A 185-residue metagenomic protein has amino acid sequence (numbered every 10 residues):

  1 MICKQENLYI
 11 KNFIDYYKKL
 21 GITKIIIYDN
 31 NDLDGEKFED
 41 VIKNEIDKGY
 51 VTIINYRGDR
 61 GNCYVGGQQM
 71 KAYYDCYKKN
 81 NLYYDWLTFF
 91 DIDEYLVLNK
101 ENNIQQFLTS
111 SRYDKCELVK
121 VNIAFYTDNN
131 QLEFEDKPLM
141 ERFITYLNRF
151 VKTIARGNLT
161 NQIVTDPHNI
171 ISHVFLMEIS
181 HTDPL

Functional and structural regions predicted by a protein language model:
M1-D15, N31: Active-site beta-to-alpha loop of glycosyltransferases that engages the nucleotide-sugar donor
D15-K24: Short, acidic, metal-binding catalytic loop of nucleotide-sugar glycosyltransferases
K24-D29, T52: Short hydrophobic alpha-helical runs that function as membrane-insertion/retention elements
N30, D91-Y95, K100: Short acidic donor-binding/metal-coordinating loop in glycosyltransferase active sites
D34-F89: Active-site-proximal specificity loops/subdomain of glycosyltransferases
G66-Y74, L98-L185: Catalytic-site signature of metal-activated, phosphate-bearing donor transferases, centered on the GT-A/GT-A-like
